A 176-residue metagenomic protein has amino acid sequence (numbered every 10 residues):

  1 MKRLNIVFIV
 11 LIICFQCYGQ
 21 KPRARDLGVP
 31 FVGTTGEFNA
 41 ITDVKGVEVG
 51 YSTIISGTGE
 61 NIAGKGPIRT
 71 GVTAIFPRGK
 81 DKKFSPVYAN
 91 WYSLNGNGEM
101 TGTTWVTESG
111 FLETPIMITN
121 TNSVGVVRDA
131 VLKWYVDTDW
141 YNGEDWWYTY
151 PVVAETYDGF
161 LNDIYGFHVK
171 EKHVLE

Functional and structural regions predicted by a protein language model:
M1-Q20: Bacterial Sec-dependent N-terminal signal peptides
Q20-E176: Alpha/propeptide regions of enzymes that mature by internal proteolysis
